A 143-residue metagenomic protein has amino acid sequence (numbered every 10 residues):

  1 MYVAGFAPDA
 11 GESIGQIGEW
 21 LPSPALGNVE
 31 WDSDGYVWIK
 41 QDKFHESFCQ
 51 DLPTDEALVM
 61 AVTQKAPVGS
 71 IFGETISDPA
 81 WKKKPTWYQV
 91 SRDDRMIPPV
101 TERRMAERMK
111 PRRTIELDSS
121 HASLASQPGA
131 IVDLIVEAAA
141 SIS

Functional and structural regions predicted by a protein language model:
Y2-Q41, V68-I71: Flexible "cap/lid" loop of the alpha/beta hydrolase fold
D42-D51: Helix-loop "lid/cap" segments that line or gate small-molecule binding pockets
V62-A80: Active-site nucleophile elbow and catalytic-triad environment of alpha/beta-hydrolase enzymes
E74, P99-M105: Short alpha-helix in the alpha/beta-hydrolase fold that links the catalytic acid
W81-T86, M109-R112: Short, proline-enriched alpha-helix->beta-strand connector loops that line the catalytic pocket of alpha/beta-hydrolase
P85-D94, D118: Conserved strand-to-loop "acid loop" that flanks and positions the catalytic carboxylate
R95-T101, Q127: Conserved alpha/beta-hydrolase "acid-adjacent" motif
K110-S143: Catalytic active-site module of serine/aspartate enzymes centered on a nucleophile-bearing elbow/loop
